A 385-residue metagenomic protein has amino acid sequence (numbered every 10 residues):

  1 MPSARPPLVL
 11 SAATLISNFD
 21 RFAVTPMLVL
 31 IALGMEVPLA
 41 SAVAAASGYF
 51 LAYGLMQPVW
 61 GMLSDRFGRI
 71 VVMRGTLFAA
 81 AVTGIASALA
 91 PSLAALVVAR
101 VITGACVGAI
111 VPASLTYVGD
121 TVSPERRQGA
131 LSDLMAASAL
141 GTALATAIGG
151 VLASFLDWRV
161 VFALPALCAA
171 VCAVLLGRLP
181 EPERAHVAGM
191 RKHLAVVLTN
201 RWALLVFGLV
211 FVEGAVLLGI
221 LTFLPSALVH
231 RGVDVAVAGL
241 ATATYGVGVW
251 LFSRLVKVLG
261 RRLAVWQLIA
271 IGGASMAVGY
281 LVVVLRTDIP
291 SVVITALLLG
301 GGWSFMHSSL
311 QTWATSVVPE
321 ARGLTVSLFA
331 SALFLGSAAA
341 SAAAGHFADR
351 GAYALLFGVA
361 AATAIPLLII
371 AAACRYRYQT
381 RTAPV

Functional and structural regions predicted by a protein language model:
E36, G68, L89-A95, S123 (+1 more regions): Helix-breaking motifs and short loop linkers at transmembrane-helix boundaries and internal kinks in secondary membrane
L55-P91: Conserved MFS/SLC helix-loop-helix module at the cytosolic interface between two early adjacent transmembrane helices
M56-G68, F252-A264, A348: Helix-to-loop junctions at the C-terminal end of transmembrane segments in multipass secondary transporters
A94-T103, P290-L298: Paired small-residue
A99-S138: Cytoplasmic helix-loop-helix junction between adjacent transmembrane helices in 12-TM secondary transporters
P124-G177: Helix-loop-helix hairpin linking two adjacent transmembrane segments in secondary transporters
A166-A185, I370-R375: C-terminal membrane-cytosol helix-exit motif in multi-pass small-molecule transporters
W266-L310: C-terminal transmembrane helical hairpin of 12-TM major facilitator-type secondary transporters
